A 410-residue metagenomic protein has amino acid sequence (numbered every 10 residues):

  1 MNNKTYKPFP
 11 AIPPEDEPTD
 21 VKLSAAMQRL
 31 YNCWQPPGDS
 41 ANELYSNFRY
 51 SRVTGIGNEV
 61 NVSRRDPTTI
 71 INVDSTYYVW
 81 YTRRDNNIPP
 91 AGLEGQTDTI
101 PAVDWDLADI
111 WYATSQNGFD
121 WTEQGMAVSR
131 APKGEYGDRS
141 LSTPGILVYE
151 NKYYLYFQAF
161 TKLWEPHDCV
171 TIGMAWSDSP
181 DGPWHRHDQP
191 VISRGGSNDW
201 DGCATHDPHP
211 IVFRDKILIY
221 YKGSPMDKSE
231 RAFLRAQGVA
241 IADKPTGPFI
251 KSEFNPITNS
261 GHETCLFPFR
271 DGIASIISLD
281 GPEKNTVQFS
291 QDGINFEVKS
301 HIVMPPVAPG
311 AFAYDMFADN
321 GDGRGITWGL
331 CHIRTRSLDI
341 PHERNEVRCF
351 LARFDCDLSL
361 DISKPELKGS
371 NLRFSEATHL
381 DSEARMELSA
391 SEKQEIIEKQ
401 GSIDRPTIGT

Functional and structural regions predicted by a protein language model:
M1-T410: Carbohydrate-active catalytic/glycan-binding domains of CAZyme proteins, especially the secreted or lumenal ectodomains
